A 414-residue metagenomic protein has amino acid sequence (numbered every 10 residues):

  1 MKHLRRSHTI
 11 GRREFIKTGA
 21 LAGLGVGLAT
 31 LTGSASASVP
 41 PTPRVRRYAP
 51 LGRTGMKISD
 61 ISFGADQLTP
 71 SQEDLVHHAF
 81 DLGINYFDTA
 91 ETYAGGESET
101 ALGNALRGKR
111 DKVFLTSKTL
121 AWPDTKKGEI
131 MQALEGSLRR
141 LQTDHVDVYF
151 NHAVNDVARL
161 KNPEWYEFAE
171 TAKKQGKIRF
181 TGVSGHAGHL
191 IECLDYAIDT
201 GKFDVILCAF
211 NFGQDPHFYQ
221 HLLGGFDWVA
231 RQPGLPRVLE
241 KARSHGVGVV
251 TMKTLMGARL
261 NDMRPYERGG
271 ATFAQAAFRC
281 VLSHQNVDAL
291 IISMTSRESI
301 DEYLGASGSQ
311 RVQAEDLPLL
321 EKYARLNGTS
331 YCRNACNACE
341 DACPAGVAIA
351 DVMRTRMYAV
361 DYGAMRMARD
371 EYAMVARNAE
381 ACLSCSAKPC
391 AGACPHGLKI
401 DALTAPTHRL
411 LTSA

Functional and structural regions predicted by a protein language model:
M1-I10: N-terminal secretory signal peptides
I10-L31: N-terminal export leaders
T30-I61: C-terminal segment of N-terminal export signals and the immediately downstream linker at the start of the mature
L51, F63, F87, L102 (+8 more regions): Conserved, mostly hydrophobic/aromatic
V76, E99-R107, K127-L138, A158-E167 (+1 more regions): Distinct, well-ordered alpha-helical segments
L141-V157: Active-site groove signature of glycoside hydrolases
V154-V347, D351-R354, D361-M374, A402: Beta/alpha (TIM)-barrel catalytic core signal, keyed to glycine-rich beta->alpha loops juxtaposed to Asp/Glu that bind
D361-P389, S413: Short Fe-S-cluster ligation motifs
